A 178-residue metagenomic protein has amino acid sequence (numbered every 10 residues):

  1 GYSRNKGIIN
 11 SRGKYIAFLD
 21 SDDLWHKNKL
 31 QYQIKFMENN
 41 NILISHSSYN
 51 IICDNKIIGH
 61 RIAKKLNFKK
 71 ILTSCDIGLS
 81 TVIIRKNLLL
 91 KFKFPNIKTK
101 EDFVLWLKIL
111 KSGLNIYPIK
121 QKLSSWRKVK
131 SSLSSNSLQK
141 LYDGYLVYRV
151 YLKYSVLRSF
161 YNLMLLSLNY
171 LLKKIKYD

Functional and structural regions predicted by a protein language model:
G1-S11, Y32: Glycine-rich, basic loop-to-helix element that forms the pyrophosphate-binding segment of sugar-nucleotide handling
R12, H26-K27, R85: GHKL-family ATP-binding catalytic core of two-component histidine kinases
G13, N40-I42, L114: Short, high-confidence coil segments that cap the C-terminus of an alpha-helix and link into the following beta-strand
I16: Short aromatic/hydrophobic "clamp" motif used to bind/position activated sugar donors
D20-L24, S48: The conserved acidic donor/metal-binding loop of glycosyltransferases
N28-G59: Conserved donor NDP-sugar-binding/catalytic core segment of glycosyltransferases
H60, K65-Q139: Conserved nucleotide-sugar donor-binding catalytic segment
I116, L123, K130-D178: Non-catalytic, C-terminal membrane-associated alpha-helical segments of glycosyltransferases
